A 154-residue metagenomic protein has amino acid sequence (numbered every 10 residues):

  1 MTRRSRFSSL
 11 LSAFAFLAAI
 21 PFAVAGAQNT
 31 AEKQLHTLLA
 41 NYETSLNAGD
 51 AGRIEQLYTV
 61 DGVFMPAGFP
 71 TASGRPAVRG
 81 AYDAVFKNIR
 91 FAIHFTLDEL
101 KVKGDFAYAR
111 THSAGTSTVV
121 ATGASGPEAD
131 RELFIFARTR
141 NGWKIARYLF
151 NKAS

Functional and structural regions predicted by a protein language model:
T2, F16-V60: Short, low-complexity N-terminal intrinsically disordered segments enriched in polar/charged residues
T2-F14: Bacterial N-terminal signal peptides that target proteins for export
Q28, L100-A107, F136-G142: A short, structured loop/turn motif at beta-sheet edges
E32-L38, A51-K103, H112, A124-P127: A solvent-exposed, acidic/Ser-Thr-rich amphipathic alpha-helical stretch
F64, A109, I145-R147: Short hydrophobic/aromatic-rich beta-strand segments that constitute the beta-sheet cores of beta-sandwich/beta-barrel
H112-T118: Generic short beta-strand segments
V120-T122: Extracellular loop and loop/strand-boundary signature of outer-membrane beta-barrel proteins
A129-S154: Short beta-strand edge/turn micro-motifs at domain boundaries
